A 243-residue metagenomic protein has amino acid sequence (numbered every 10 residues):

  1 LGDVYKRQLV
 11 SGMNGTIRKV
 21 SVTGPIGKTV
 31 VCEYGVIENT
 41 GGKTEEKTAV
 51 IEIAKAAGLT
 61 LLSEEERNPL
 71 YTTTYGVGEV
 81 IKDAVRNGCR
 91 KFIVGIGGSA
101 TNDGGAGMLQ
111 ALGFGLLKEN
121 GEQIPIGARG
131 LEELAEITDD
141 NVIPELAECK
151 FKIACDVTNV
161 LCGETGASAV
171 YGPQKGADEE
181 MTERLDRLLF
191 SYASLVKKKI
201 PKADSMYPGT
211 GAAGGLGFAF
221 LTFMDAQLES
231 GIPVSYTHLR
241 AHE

Functional and structural regions predicted by a protein language model:
L1-T60, F151-T158: Glycine-rich nucleotide/cofactor/substrate-binding loop typically near the N-terminus or early in the first domain
G2-Q8, V234, H238-H242: Residue-level detector of conserved catalytic or cofactor/ligand-binding positions in enzyme active sites
T29-T101: Anion-binding (especially nucleotide phosphate/pyrophosphate-binding) glycine-rich loop and adjoining beta-alpha core
V31-G41, E136-E145, C149, Y207 (+1 more regions): A generic local secondary-structure boundary/capping motif
G35, T138-I153, T158-L161, G172-K202: Ligand-binding beta-strand-loop-alpha-helix segment within the catalytic cores of soluble metabolic enzymes
Y71-Y75, E79-K82, R86-I93, A100-K150: Glycine/threonine-rich beta-strand-loop-alpha-helix active-site module that forms ligand/phosphate-binding
I96-D103, N159, G209-A212: Gly/Ser/Thr-rich loops at beta-strand to alpha-helix junctions that form or flank small-molecule/cofactor-binding
L188-P233: Oxyanion-binding "anion nests"
